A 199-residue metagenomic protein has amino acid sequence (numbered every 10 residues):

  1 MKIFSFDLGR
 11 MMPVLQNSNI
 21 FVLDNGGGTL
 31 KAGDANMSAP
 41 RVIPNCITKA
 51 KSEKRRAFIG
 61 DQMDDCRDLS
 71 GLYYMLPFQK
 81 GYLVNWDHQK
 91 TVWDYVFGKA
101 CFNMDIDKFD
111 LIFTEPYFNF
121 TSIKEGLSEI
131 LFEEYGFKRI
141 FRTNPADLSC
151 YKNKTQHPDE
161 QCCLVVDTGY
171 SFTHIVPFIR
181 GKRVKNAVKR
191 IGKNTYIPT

Functional and structural regions predicted by a protein language model:
M1-P13, S128, F132-T155: Charged, flexible boundary elements
G9-I47, N153-R183: Gly/Thr-rich phosphate-binding beta-strand-loop-beta motif of the actin/hexokinase/Hsp70
N19-I130, R139, K185-N186: Conserved phosphate-binding loops in N-terminal lobes of ATP-dependent enzymes of the actin/Hsp70/sugar-kinase
A35, P116, P145-A146, R180: Short, ordered loop/turn segments at secondary-structure junctions
F102-D105, F132-E134, T155-H157, V166-D167: Short, charge-rich binding segments
T114-E115, T143, T168: Short His-Asn-centered micro-motif
F120-I123, S149-K152, T173-I175: Short, well-ordered, mixed-charge alpha-helical segments that flank or form enzyme active sites
R180-T199: Glycine-rich phosphate-binding loop plus the immediately following alpha-helix
